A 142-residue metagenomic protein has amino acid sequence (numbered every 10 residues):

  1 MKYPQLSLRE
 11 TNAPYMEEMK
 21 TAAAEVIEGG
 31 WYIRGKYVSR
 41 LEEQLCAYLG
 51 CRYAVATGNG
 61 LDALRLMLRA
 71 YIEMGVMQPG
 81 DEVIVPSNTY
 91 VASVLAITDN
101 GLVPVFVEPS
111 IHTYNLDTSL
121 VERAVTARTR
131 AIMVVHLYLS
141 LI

Functional and structural regions predicted by a protein language model:
M1-W31, K36: N-terminal "arm"/small-domain region of PLP-dependent enzymes with the aminotransferase-like
K2-P4, Y53, V103: Conserved beta-strand segments of alpha/beta enzyme cores
S7, A23, L45-C46, V83: Short hydrophobic motif
R9, V38-E43, Y48-A54, S119 (+2 more regions): PLP-dependent aminotransferase class I/II
P14, R40, D62, V91-A92 (+1 more regions): Short alpha-helical
W31, K36-E82, A96-T98, F106: Phosphate-binding glycine-rich loop
I72-I142: PLP-dependent aminotransferase-like
